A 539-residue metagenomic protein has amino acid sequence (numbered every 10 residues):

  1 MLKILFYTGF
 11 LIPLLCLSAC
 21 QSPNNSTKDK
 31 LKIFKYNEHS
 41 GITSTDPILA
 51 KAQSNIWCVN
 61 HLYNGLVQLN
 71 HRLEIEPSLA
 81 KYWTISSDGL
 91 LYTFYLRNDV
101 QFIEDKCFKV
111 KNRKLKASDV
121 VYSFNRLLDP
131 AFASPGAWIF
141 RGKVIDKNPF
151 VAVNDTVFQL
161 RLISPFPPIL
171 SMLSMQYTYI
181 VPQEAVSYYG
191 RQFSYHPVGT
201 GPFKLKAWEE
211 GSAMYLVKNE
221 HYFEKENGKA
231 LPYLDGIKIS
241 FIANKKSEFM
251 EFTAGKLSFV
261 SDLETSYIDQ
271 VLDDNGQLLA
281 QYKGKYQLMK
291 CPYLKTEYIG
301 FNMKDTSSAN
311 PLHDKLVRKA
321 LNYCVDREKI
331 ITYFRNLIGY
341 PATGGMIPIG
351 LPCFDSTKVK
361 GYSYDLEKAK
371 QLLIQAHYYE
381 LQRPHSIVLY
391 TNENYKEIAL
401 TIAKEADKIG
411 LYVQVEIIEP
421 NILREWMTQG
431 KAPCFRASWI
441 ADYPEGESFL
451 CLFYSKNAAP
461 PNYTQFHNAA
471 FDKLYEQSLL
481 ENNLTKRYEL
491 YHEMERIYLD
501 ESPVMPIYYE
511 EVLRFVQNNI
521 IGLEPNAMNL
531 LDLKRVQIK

Functional and structural regions predicted by a protein language model:
N37-S87, N125, F132, V198: N-terminal lobe/hinge region of extracytoplasmic solute-binding protein
S40-V59, L79-A80, K106-V110, P168-T178 (+3 more regions): A structural "hinge/loop" feature
Y82-A133, Q159, E248-T253, P311-L312: Aromatic- and charge-enriched surface segment that lines or borders ligand/interaction sites
I103, R161-Y179, S194-S247, L272-T296 (+3 more regions): Aromatic-rich, solvent-exposed beta-strand/loop patch
K116-S123, D155-V157, G201-P202, L231-G236 (+5 more regions): Alpha-helical secondary-structure segments
D119, F132-Q183, E209: Surface-exposed binding/hinge segments that line and control ligand-binding clefts or catalytic entry sites
F203, S308, P341-A376, Y395-E397: Structural transition elements
E209, A213, M289, L294-E297 (+3 more regions): Detector for C-terminal structural segments
